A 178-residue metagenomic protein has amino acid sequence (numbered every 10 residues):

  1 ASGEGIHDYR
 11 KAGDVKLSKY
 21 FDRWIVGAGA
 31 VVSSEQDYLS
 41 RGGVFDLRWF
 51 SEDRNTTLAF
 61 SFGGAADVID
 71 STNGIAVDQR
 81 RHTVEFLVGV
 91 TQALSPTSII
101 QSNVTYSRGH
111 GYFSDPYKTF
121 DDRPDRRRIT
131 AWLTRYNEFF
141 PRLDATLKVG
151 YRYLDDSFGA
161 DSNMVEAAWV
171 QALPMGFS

Functional and structural regions predicted by a protein language model:
A1, G29-V31, Y38-D46, S61 (+3 more regions): Outer-membrane beta-barrel translocator domains and adjoining extracellular loop/strand segments of Gram-negative
A1-R23, I99-N103, D121-I129: Outer-membrane beta-barrel initiation region
G3-Y9, E35-L39, R48-E52, A76-H82 (+3 more regions): Replace "Gram-negative outer membrane beta-barrel proteins" with "bacterial and organellar outer membrane beta-barrel
K11-V15, R41-F45, H82-V88, T130-T134 (+2 more regions): Hydrophobic, lipid-facing positions within transmembrane beta-strands of outer-membrane proteins
S18-D22, R48-E52, T91-T97, N137-P141 (+2 more regions): Structural signature of outer-membrane beta-barrel channels/translocons
F21-R23, V32-Q36, W49-S51, G64-V68 (+4 more regions): Transmembrane beta-strands of outer-membrane beta-barrel pores
R23-A28, D53-L58, P96-S102, R142-L147 (+1 more regions): Repeated loop/turn-to-beta-strand initiation elements of outer-membrane beta-barrel proteins
G64-D125: Solenoidal tandem-repeat scaffolds enriched in leucines and small polar residues
